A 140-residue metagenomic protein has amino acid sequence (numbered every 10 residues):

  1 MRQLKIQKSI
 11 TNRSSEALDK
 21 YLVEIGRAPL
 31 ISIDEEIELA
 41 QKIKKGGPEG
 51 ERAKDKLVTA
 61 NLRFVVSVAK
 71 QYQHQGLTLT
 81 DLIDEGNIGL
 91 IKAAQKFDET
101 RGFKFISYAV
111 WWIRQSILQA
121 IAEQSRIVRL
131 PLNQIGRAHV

Functional and structural regions predicted by a protein language model:
R2-H139: Alpha-helical promoter-recognition and RNA polymerase-docking modules of transcription initiation factors, dominated by
